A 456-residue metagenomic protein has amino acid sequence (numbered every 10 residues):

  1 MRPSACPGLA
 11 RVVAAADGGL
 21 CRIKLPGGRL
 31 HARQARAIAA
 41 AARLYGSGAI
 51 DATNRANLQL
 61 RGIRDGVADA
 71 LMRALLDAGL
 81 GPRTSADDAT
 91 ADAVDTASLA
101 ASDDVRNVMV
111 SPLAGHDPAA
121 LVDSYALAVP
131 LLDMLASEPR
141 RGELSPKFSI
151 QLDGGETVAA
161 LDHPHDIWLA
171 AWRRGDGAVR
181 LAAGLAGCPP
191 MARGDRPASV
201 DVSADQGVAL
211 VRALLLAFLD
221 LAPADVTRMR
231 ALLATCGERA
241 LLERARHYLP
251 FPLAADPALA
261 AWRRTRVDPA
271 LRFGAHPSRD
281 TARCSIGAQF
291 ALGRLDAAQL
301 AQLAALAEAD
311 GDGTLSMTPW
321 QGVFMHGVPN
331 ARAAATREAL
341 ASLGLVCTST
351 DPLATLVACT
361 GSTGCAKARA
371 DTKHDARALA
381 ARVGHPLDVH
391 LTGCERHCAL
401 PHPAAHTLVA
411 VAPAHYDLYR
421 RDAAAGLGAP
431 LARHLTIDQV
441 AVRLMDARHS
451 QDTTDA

Functional and structural regions predicted by a protein language model:
M1-A14: Intrinsic, low-complexity N-terminal interaction/targeting segments
A15-R22, M191-G194, D280-G287: Gly-rich Lys/Arg/Thr-decorated short loops/hinges at beta-loop-alpha junctions or inter-strand turns that position
G18-A178, V200-D201, A209, Q289-P413: Small-residue-enriched alpha-helical segments and adjacent helix-cap loops that form tight helix-helix packing
G48-A52, A86, R141-S145, L219-R244 (+5 more regions): Flexible, glycine/charged-enriched surface loops at secondary-structure junctions
S137, R263-P269, A305-L306, L343 (+2 more regions): N-terminal secretory/membrane-targeting helices
L144, F148-T235, T407-A456: Mobile "lid/hinge" segments at catalytic clefts and subdomain interfaces of large enzymes
R239, E243, H247-L259, A298-Q299 (+4 more regions): Rossmann-like S-adenosyl-L-methionine
L259-G287: Active-site cores of enzymes that catalyze phosphoryl transfer or operate on phosphate-rich substrates
